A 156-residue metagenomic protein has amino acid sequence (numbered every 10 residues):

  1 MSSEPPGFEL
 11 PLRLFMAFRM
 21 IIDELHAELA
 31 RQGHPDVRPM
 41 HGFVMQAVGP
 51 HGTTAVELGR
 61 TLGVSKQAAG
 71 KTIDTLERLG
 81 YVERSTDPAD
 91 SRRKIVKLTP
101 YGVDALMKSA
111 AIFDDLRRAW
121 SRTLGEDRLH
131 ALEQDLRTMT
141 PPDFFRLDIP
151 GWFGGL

Functional and structural regions predicted by a protein language model:
M1-D36: N-terminal leader segment of winged-helix/HTH proteins
M1-P5, D127-L156: C-terminal regulatory/oligomerization modules of transcriptional regulators
L10, M40-H41, Y101: N-terminal positioning helix adjacent to the helix-turn-helix/winged-helix DNA-binding module
L14, I21-E28, L62, A105-T123 (+1 more regions): Alpha-helical linker/hinge and terminal dimerization helices associated with HTH transcriptional regulators
M16, G42-A47, G70-K71: Base-recognition residues in the alpha-helical recognition helix of bacterial helix-turn-helix
D23-S65, G151-F153: N-terminal helix-turn-helix DNA-binding core of bacterial DNA-binding proteins
A55-V56, Q67, D74, K94: Residues within helix-turn-helix
D74-R137: Charged, amphipathic alpha-helical coiled-coil/dimerization segments
